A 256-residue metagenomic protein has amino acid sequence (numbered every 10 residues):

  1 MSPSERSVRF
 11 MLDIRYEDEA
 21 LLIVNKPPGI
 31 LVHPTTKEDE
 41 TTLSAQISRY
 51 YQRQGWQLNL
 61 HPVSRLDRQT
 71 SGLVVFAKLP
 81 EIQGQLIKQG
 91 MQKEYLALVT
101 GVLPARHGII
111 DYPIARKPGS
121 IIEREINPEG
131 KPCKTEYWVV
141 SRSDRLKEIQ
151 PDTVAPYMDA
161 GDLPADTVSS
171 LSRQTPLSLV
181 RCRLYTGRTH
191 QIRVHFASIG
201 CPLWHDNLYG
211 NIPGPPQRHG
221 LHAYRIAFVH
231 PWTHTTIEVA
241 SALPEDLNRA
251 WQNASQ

Functional and structural regions predicted by a protein language model:
M1-Q256: RNA pseudouridine synthases
